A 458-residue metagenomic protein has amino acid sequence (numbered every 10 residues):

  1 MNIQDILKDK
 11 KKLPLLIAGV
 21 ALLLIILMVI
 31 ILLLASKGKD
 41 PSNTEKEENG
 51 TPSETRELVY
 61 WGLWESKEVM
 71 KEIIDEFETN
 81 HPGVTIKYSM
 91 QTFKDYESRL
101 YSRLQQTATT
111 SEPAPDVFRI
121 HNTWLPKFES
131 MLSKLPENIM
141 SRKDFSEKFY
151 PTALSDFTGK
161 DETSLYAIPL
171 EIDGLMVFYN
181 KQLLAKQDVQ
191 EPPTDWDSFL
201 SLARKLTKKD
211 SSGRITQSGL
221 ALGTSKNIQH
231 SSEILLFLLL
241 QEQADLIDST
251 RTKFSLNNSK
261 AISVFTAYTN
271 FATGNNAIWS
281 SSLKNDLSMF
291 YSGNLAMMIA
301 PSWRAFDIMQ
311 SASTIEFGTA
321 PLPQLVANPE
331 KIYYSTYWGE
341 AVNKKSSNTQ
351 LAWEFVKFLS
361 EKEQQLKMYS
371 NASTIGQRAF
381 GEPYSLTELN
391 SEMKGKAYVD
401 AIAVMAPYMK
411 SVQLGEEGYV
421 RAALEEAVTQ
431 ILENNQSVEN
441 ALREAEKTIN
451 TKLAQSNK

Functional and structural regions predicted by a protein language model:
I3, L7-K12, L22-L23, I31-D40 (+2 more regions): Conserved C-terminal helix/tail region of periplasmic/extracytoplasmic solute-binding proteins
S53-E65, V84-S89, V117, Y166: Short, well-ordered beta-strand elements
E76, N80-T152, A185-T194, M289 (+3 more regions): Extracytoplasmic "Venus flytrap"/periplasmic binding protein-like
I120-M176, L200, T216, S231-I234 (+4 more regions): Hinge/lid segment of periplasmic solute-binding proteins
F157-T158, S313, A320, S370-E426 (+1 more regions): Long, aromatic- and glycine/proline-rich binding clefts that accommodate carbohydrate-like moieties
E162-L170, L175, L200-K253, L295: Extracytoplasmic/periplasmic solute-binding protein
F178-K181, S335-N348: A bilobed periplasmic-binding-protein/Venus flytrap-type ligand-binding module shared by bacterial periplasmic
L202-R204, S249-S280, S311, L322: Glycine-centered hinge/linker elements that transmit conformational signals in sensory and ligand-binding systems
